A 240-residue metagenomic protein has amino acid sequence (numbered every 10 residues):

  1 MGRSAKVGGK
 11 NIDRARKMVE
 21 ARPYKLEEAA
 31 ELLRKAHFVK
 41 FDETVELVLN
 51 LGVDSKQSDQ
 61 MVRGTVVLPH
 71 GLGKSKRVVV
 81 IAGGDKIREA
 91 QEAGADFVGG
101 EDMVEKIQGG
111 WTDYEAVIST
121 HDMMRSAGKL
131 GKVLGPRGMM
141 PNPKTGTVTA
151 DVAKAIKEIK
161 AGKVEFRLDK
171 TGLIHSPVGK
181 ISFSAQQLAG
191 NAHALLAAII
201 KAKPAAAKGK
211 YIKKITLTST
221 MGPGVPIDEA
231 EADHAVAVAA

Functional and structural regions predicted by a protein language model:
R3-S4, D228-A240: Short, charged, intrinsically disordered terminal tails
S4-V19: Generic N-terminal amphipathic, Lys/Arg-enriched alpha-helix
Y24-R88, G109, E115: Translation machinery proteins
A29, A90, G135, L217: Residue-level signature of catalytic and energy-coupling elements of molecular machines, predominantly ATP/GTP-dependent
F41-V45, A202-K214: Flexible, glycine/charged-enriched surface loops at secondary-structure junctions
L49-L51, A82, V178-K180, S219-M221 (+1 more regions): Flexible glycine-/small-residue-rich
A95-K203: Long, charge-patterned amphipathic alpha-helical coiled-coil/hairpin "stalk" segments used as oligomerization
G172, S219-G224: Glycine-rich beta-alpha junction loops
